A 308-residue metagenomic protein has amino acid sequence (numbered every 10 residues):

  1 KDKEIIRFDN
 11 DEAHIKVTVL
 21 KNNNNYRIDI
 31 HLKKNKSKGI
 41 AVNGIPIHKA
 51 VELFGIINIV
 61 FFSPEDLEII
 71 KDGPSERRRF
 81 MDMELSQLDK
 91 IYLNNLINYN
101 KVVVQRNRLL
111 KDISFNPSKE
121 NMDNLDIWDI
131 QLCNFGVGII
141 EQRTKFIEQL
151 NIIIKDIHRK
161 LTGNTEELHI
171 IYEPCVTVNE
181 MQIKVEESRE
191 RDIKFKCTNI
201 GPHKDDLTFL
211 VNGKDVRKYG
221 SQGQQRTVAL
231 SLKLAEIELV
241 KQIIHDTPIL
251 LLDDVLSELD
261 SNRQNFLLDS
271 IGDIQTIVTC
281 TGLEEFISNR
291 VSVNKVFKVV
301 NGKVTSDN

Functional and structural regions predicted by a protein language model:
K1-I70, P74-E76, D82-L88, Y92 (+2 more regions): Nucleotide-state sensing region of NTPase/ATPase domains
V17, Q275-G282: Structural recognition of the conserved hydrophobic beta-strand(s) that form the central parallel beta-sheet of P-loop
V51-I59, S63-I130, N134, S306: A conserved P-loop NTPase coupling/switch region
I59-F61, T276, V296-K298: Conserved beta-strand scaffold positions in the cores of enzyme catalytic domains, especially in NTP/NDP-utilizing
S63, P174, C280, V300: Residues at the C-termini of beta-strands that transition into short coil/loop
N116-I249, E258, N262, F266-D269 (+3 more regions): Conserved NTPase motor "head" modules and their coupling/switch loops across ABC/AAA+ ATPases, GTPases, and GHKL ATPases
D253-V255: Walker B catalytic acidic pair
